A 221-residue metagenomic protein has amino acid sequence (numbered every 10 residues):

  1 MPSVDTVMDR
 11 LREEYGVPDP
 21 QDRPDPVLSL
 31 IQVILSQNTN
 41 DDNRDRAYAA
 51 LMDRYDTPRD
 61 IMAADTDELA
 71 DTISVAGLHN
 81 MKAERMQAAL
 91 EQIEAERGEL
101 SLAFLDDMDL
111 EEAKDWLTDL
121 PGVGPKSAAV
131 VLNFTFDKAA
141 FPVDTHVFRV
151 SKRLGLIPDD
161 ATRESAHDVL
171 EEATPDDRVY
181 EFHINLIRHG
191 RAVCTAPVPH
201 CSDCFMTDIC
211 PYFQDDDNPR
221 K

Functional and structural regions predicted by a protein language model:
P2-R220: Catalytic cores of DNA base-excision repair glycosylases
